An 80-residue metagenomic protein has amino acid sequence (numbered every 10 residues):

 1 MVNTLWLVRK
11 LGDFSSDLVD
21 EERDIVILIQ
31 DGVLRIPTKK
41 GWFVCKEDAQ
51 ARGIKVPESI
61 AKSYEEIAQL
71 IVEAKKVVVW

Functional and structural regions predicted by a protein language model:
M1-L5: Extreme N-terminal starter segment of soluble prokaryotic enzymes
W6-R35: Histidine-anchored nucleotide/phosphate-binding helix
L7-L11, G41-K46, K75: Generic detector of short, locally flexible boundary/turn motifs and exposed helical patches
S15-V19, R35-K40, G53-V56, K75-V78: Generic local-structure boundary detector
E22-L28, T38-A51, K55-E65: Active-site regions of enzymes building and remodeling cell-envelope glycoconjugates
V56-W80: C-terminal structural segments of small proteins and small subunits
